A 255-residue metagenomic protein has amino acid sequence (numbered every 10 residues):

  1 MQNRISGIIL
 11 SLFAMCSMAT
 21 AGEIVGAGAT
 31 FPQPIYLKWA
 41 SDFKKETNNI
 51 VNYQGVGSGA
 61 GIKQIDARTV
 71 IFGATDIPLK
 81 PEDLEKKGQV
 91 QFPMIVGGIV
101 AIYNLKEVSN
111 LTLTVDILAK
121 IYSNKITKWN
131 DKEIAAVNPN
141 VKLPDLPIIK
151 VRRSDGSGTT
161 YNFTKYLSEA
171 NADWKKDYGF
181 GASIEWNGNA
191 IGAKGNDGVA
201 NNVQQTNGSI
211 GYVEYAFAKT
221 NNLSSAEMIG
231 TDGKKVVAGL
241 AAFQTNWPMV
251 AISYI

Functional and structural regions predicted by a protein language model:
M1-I5: Positively charged n-region of N-terminal signal peptides that target proteins for export
G7-S17: Bacterial N-terminal signal peptides
A21-I255: Flexible loop/hinge segments at secondary-structure junctions
